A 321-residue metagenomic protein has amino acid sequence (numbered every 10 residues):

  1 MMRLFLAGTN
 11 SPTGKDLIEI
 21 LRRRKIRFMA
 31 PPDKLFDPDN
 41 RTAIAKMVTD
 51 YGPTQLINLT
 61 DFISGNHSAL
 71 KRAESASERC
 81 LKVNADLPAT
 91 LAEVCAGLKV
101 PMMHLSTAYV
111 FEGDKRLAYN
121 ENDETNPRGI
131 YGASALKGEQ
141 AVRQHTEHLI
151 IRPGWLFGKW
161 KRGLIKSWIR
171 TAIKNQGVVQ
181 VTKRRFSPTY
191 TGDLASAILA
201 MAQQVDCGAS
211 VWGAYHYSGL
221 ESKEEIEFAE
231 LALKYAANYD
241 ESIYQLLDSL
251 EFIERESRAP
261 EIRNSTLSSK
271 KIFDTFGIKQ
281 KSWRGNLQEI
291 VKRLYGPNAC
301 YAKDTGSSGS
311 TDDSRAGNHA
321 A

Functional and structural regions predicted by a protein language model:
M2-R23: N-terminal Rossmann NAD(P)H-binding glycine-rich loop of SDR-like oxidoreductase domains
D16, A197, Q204-S257, N298-D304 (+1 more regions): Mid/C-terminal beta-alpha module of Rossmann-like enzyme folds, strongest in SDR-family dehydrogenases/epimerases
R22, F28-K46, D61: Adenosine-cofactor binding site in Rossmann-like domains, unifying the SAM/SAH pocket of S-adenosylmethionine-dependent
D39, S75, R79-T90, T125 (+1 more regions): Glycine-rich NAD(P)-binding loop of the Rossmann-fold in SDR/ketoreductase-type enzymes
R41-A85: NAD(P)H-binding glycine-rich loop region in Rossmannoid oxidoreductase-like domains and their noncatalytic homologs
A89-N126, I130: Conserved Rossmann-fold NAD(P)-dependent oxidoreductase catalytic core, especially the SDR/UDP-sugar
Q140-A200: NAD(P)-dependent short-chain dehydrogenase/reductase
F273, K281-A321: Amphipathic terminal alpha-helices
